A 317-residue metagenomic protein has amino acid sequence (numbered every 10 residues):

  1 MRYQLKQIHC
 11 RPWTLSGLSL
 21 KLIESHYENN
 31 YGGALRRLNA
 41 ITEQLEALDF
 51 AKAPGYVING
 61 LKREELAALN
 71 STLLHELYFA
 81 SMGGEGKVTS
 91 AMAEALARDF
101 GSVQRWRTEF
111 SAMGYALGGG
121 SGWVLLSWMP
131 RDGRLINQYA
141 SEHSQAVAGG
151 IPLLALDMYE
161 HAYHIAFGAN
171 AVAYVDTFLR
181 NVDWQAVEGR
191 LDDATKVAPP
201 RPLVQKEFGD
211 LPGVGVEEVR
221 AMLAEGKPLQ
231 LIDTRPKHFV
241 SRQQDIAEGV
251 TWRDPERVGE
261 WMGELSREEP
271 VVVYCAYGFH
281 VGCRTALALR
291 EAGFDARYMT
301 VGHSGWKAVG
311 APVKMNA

Functional and structural regions predicted by a protein language model:
M1-L203: Feature for soluble, non-membrane regions of globular proteins
A194-Q243, M315-A317: Flexible, polar/low-complexity N-terminal or interdomain linker segments that lie immediately upstream of folded
G213, L231, V250-W252, A296-Y298: Conserved beta-strand scaffold positions in the cores of enzyme catalytic domains, especially in NTP/NDP-utilizing
G226-L231, E248-G249, P270-V271: Short active-site oxyanion
R242-I246, R284-L287: Short amphipathic alpha-helical segments
Q244-R257: A short alpha/beta connector and helix-capping loop motif
E248-V250, V313-A317: Short, hinge-like loop/turn segments at secondary-structure boundaries
P255, G259-A308: Catalytic cysteine-centered active loop of the rhodanese-like fold, especially the PTP/DSP P-loop
